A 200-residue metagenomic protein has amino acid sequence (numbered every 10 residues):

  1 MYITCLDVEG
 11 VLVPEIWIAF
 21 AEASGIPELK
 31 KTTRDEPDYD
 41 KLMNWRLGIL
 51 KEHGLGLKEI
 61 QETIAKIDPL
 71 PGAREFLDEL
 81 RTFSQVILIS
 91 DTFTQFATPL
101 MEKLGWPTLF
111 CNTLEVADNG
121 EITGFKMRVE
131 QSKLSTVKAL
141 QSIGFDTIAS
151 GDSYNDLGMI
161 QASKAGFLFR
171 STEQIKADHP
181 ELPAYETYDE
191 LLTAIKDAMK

Functional and structural regions predicted by a protein language model:
Y2-T113, A117-D118: Alpha-helical substrate-recognition element adjacent to the catalytic core
D78, K138, L157-G158: Alpha-helical segments flanking ligand/cofactor-binding loops in enzyme cores
T82-S84, L140-F145, A198: Glycine-rich phosphate-binding loop signature in dinucleotide/nucleotide-binding domains
V86-D91, F145-E186: Acidic, Mg2+-coordinating phosphoryl-transfer loop and its flanking beta/alpha structural elements, shared across
T94-T98, D156-L157, L192: Short, well-ordered alpha-helical microsegments
Q95-T147, D178: Substrate-recognition "cap/lid" segment bordering the active-site pocket of phosphatases
C111-V116, S171-I175, D189-L191: Short, acidic/turn-prone active-site loops that include or flank metal/cofactor- and phosphate-binding residues
A194-K200: Short amphipathic alpha-helix with an adjacent loop that forms part of the alpha/beta core around
